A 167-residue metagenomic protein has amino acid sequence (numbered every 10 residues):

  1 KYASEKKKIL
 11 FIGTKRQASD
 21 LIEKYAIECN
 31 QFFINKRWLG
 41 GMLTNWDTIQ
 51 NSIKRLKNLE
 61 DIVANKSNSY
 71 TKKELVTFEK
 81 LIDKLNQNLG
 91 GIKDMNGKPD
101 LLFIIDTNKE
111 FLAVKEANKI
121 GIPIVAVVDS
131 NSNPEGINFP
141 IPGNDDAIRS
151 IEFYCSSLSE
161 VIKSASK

Functional and structural regions predicted by a protein language model:
K1-N86, I92, P99, E110 (+2 more regions): Acidic-enriched and Gly/Ser
D100-D106: Alpha-helical transmembrane segments of helical membrane proteins, especially in multi-pass transport, channel
I104, V127-V128: Short beta-strand and adjacent tight-turn residues that come in two discontinuous sequence segments and form the edges
